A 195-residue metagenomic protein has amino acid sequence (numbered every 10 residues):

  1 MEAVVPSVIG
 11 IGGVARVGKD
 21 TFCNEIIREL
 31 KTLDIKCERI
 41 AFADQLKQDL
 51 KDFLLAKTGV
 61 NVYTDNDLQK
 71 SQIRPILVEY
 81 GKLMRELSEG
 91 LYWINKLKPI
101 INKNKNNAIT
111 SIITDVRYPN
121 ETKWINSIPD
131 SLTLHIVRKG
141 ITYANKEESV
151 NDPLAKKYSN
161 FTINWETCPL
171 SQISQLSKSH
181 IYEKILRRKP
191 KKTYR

Functional and structural regions predicted by a protein language model:
M1-I9: Extreme N-terminal, non-catalytic leader segments that precede Walker-type/kinase nucleotide-binding cores
I11, I113: Hydrophobic anchor at the beta1->P-loop junction of P-loop NTPases
A15, L91, K96, E121-I128 (+1 more regions): Small-molecule kinase domains that catalyze NTP-dependent phosphoryl transfer to phosphate-bearing small molecules
K19: Conserved lysine of the Walker
F22: Hydrophobic positions on the alpha1 helix immediately C-terminal to the Walker A/P-loop
R28-E38: Post-Walker A helix-loop "phosphate-sensing" segment adjacent to the P-loop in P-loop NTPases
F42-A108: ATP-dependent small-molecule kinase phosphotransfer cores that center on conserved nucleotide phosphate-binding segments
D115-Y118: Short, well-ordered beta-to-alpha junction loops that form the rim of enzyme active sites and present histidine/acidic
